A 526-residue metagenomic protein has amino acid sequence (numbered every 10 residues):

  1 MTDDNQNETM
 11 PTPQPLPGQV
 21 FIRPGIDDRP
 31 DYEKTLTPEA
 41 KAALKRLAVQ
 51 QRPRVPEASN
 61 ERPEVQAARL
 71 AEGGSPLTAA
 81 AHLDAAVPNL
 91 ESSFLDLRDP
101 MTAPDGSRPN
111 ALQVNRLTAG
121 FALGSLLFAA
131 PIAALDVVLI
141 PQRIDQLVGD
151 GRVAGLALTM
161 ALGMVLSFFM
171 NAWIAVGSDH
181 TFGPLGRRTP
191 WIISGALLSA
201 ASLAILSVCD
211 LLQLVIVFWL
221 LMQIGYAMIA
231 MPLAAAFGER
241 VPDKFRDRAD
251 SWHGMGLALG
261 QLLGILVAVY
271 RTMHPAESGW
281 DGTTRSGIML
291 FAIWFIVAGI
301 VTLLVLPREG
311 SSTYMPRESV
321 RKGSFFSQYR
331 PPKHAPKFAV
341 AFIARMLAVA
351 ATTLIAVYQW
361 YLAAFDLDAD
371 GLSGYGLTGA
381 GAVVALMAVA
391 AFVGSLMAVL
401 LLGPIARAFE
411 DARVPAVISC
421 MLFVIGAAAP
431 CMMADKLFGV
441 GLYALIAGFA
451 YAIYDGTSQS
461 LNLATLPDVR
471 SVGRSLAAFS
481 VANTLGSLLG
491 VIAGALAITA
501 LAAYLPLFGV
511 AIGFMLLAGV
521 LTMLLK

Functional and structural regions predicted by a protein language model:
P15-M164, A339-A344, A348-S373: Helix-loop boundary and gating motifs at the non-cytosolic
S167, R248-T272, S480-V491: Glycine-rich segments within core transmembrane alpha-helices of 12-TM secondary carriers
M170-L185, M397-D411: Helix-to-loop junctions at the C-terminal end of transmembrane segments in multipass secondary transporters
H180-G195, R407-M421: Cytoplasmic membrane-interface "Motif A"-like loop-to-helix N-cap segments of 12-TM Major Facilitator Superfamily
R187-T189, T272-I293, L496-M515: A membrane-interface helix-boundary motif in multi-pass transporters
I193-D210, M421-D435: C-terminal ends and interior cores of transmembrane alpha-helices in multi-pass membrane transporters/permeases
V297-L306, G509-K526: Multi-pass alpha-helical transporter architecture, strongest for 12-TM Major Facilitator/SLC carriers used
V469-A500: A late C-terminal transmembrane helix in Major Facilitator Superfamily
